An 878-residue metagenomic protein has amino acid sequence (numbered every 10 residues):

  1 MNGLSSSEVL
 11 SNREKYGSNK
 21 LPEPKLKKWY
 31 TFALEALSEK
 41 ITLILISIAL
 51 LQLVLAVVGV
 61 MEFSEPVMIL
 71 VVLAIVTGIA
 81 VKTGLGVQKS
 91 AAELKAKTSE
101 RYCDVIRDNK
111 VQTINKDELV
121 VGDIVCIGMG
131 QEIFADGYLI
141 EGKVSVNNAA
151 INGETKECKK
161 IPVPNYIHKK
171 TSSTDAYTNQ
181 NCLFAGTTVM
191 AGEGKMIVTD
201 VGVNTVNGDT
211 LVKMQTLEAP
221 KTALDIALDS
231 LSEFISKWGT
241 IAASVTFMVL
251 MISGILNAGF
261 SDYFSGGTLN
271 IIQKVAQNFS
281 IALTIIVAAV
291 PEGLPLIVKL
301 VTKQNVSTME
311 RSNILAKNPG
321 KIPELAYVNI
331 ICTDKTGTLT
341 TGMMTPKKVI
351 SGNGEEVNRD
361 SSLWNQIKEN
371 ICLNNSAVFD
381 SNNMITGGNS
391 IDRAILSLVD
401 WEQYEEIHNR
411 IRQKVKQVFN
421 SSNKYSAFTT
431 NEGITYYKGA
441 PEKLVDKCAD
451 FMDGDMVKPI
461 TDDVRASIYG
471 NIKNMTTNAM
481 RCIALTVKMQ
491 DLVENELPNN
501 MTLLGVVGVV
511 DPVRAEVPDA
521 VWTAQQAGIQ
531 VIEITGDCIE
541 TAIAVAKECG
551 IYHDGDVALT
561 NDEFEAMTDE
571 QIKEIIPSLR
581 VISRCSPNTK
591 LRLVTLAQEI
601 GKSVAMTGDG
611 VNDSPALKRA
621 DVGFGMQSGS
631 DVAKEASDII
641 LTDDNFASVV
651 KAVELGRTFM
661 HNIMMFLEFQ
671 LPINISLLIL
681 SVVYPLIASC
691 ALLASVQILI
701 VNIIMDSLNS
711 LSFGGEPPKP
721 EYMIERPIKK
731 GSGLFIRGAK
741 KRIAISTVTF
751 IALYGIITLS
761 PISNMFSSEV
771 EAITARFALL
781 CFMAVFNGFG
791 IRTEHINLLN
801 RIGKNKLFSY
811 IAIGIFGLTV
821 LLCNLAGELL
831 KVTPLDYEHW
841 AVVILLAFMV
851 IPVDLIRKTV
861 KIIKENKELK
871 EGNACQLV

Functional and structural regions predicted by a protein language model:
M1-R726, S732-F735, S763, F777 (+1 more regions): Conserved cytosolic headpiece of P-type ATPases
G601, V653, A752-N764, M783-T793: Alpha-helix capping/termination and helix-coil
I673-S676, R742-Y754: Core segments of transmembrane alpha-helices that mediate helix-helix packing or line hydrophobic substrate/ligand
M705, F750-I751, I773-G788: Generic alpha-helical transmembrane segments
K729-T747, E769-A775: Membrane-water interface at loop-to-transmembrane-helix junctions
